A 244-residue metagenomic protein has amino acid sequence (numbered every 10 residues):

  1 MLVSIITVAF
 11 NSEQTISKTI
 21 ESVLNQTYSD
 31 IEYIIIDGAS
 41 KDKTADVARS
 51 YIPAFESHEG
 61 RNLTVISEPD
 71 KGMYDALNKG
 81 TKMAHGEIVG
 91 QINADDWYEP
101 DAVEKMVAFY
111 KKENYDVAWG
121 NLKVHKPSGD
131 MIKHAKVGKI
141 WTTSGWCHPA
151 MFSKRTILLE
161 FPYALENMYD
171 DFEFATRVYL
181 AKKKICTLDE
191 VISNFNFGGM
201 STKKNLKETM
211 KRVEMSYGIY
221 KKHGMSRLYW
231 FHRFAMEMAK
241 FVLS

Functional and structural regions predicted by a protein language model:
S12-N25: Short, well-formed alpha-helical segments that are part of the catalytic scaffolds of diverse glycosyltransferases
S22, D37-D46, N93: A conserved acidic beta->alpha catalytic loop
D30-A39, I66-S67, A94: Short beta-strand/loop segment that forms part of the nucleotide-sugar
K43, D75, D96-F109: Acidic donor-binding/catalytic loop of UDP-sugar-dependent glycosyltransferases, especially processive GT2
E59-G60, I66-A84: Glycine-rich, basic loop-to-helix element that forms the pyrophosphate-binding segment of sugar-nucleotide handling
V89: Short aromatic/hydrophobic "clamp" motif used to bind/position activated sugar donors
D101-M131: Conserved donor NDP-sugar-binding/catalytic core segment of glycosyltransferases
H134-K211, M215: Conserved nucleotide-sugar donor-binding catalytic segment
